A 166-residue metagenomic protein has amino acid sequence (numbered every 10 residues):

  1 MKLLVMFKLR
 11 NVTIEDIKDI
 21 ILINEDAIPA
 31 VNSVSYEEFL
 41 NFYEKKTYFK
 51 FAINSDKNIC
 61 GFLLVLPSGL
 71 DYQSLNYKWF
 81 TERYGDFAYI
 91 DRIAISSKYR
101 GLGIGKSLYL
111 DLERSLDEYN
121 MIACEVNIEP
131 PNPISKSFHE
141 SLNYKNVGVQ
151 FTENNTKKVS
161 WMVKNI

Functional and structural regions predicted by a protein language model:
M6-I20: A short beta-loop-alpha structural element at the N-terminal edge of CoA-dependent acyl/N-acetyltransferase catalytic
P29-D56: Active-site rim helix/loop that mediates acceptor-substrate recognition in acyltransferases
F42-F51, G61, L66-L70, Y89: A short helix-loop-beta-strand connector motif used in the catalytic cores of GNAT acetyltransferases and, in some
L66-R92: Conserved acyl-donor/pantetheine-binding loop and adjacent beta-alpha core of acyl/acetyltransferases and related
D91-R100, N127-E129: A short, internal acetyl-CoA/4′-phosphopantetheine-binding micro-motif in the GNAT/acyltransferase core
I95, G101-R114, S141: Conserved acetyl-CoA-binding loop-helix of GNAT-fold acetyltransferases
L116-I128: Conserved GNAT acetyl-CoA-binding A-motif
E129-G148: Conserved active-site alpha-helix within GNAT-family acetyltransferase domains
